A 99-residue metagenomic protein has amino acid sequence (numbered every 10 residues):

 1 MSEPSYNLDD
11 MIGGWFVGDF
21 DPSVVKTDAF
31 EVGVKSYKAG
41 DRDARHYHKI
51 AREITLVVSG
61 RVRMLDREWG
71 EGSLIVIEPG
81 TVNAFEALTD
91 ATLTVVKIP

Functional and structural regions predicted by a protein language model:
M1-V34, A44: A short, N-terminal "cap"/entry segment at the start of jelly-roll beta-barrel domains of the cupin/DSBH fold
V24-F30, A39-E53, W69-G70: A short beta-loop-beta micro-motif enriched in histidine and acidic residues
F30, D41, S73, T81 (+1 more regions): Surface-exposed loop/turn positions
S36-K38, V76: Short, well-ordered beta-strand micro-motif
A44-R45, M64-L65, V82-L88, V95: Short beta-strand His + acidic residue motifs that chelate non-heme Fe in jelly-roll/DSBH and cupin folds
I50-R63: Glycine- and acidic-residue-biased ligand/ion/polar-headgroup-sensing regions
I54, V76, T89-P99: A short hydrophobic beta-strand segment most commonly corresponding to one strand of the jelly-roll/cupin
L65-N83: Short acidic-glycine-tyrosine-enriched beta hairpin
